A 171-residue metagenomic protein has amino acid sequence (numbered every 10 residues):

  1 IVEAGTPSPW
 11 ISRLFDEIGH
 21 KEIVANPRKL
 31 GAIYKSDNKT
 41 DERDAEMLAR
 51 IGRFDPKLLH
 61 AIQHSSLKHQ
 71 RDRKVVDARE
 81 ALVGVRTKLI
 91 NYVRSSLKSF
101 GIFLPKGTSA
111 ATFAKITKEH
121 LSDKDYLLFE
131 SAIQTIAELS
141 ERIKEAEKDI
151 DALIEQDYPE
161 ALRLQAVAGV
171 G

Functional and structural regions predicted by a protein language model:
I1-G171: A detector of single, family-specific signature residues that are central to catalytic or substrate-handling motifs
